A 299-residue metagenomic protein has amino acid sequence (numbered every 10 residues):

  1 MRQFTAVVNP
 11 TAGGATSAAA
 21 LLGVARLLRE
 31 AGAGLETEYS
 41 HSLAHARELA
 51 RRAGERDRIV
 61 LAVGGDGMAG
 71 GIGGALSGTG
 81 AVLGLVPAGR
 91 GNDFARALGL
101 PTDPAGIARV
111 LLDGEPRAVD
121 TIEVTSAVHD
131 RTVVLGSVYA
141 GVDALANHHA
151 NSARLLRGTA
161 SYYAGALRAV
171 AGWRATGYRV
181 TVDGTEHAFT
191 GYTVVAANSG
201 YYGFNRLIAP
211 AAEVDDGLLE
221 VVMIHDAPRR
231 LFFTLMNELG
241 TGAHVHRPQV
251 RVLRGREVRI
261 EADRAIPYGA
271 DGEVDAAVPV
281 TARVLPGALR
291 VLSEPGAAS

Functional and structural regions predicted by a protein language model:
M1-V60, G70, A105-G106, A298-S299: ATP/NTP phosphate-donor binding region
P10, V63-G65, V86-A88: Glycine-rich beta-strand-to-loop/alpha-helix junction loops that act as flexible
A31, S40, S77-V82, A88-Y192: Catalytic core of DAGKc-family lipid kinases
A46, D66, V194: Short conserved active-site loop signatures built around small residues
M68-T79: Short Gly/Thr/Asp-enriched flexible loops that form oxyanion-binding sites at enzyme active sites
Y139, D143, V195-P210, V274: Glycine-rich phosphate/pyrophosphate-binding beta-alpha loops
A153-S161, Y202, L207-L231: Gly/Ser/Thr-rich active-site loops/lids in small-molecule metabolic enzymes that frequently grip phosphoryl groups
V182, A188, E213, M223-S299: ATP/nucleoside-binding phosphotransfer catalytic cores, i.e., glycine-rich phosphate-binding loops
